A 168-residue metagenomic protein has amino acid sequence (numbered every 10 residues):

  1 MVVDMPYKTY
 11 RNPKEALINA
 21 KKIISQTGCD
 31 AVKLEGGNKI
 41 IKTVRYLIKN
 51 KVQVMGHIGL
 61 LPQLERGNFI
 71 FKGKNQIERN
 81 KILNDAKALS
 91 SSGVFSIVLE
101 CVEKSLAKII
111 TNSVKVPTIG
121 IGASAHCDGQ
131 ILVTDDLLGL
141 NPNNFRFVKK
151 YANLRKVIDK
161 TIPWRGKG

Functional and structural regions predicted by a protein language model:
M1-G168: Alpha/beta enzyme core
